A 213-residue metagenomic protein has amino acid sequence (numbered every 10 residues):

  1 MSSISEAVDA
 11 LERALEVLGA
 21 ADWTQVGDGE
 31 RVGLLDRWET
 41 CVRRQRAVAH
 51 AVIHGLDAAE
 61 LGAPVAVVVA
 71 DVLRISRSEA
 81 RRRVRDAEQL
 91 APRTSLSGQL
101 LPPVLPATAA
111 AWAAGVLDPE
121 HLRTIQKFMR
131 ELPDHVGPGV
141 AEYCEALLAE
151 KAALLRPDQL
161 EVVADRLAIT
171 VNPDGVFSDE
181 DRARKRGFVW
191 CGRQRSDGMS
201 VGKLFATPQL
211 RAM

Functional and structural regions predicted by a protein language model:
M1-M213: Conserved C-terminal region and hinge/linker of Rieske [2Fe-2S] proteins, especially in Rieske oxygenase systems
